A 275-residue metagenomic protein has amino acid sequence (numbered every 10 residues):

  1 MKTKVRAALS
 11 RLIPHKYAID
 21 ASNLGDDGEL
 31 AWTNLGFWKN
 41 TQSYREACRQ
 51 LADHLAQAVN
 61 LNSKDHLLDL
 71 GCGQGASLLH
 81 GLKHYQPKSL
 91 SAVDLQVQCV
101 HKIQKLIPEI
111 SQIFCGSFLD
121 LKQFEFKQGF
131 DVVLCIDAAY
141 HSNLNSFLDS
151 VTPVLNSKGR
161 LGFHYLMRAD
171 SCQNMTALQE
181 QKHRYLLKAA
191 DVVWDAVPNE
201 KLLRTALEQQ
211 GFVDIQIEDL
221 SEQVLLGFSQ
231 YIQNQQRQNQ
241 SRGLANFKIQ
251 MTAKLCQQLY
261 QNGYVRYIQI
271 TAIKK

Functional and structural regions predicted by a protein language model:
M1-N23: N-terminal auxiliary segments of SAM/dcSAM-dependent transferases
E46-S63: Conserved alpha-helix/loop element of class I SAM-dependent methyltransferases that forms part of the SAM/SAH-binding
L68, C72-D120: Class I SAM-dependent methyltransferase SAM/SAH-binding core
Q123-V133: A short acidic, Gly/Pro-enriched loop at the edge of an enzyme's catalytic core that lines a small-molecule cofactor
S146-R160: A short glycine-rich, Lys/Arg-flanked "PGG" loop and its adjoining helix->strand segment in the class I
M167-V193: Short, glycine-/aromatic-enriched active-site segment of Class I SAM-dependent methyltransferases
D195-G211: Short alpha-helix
Q216-K275: Conserved Class I S-adenosyl-L-methionine
